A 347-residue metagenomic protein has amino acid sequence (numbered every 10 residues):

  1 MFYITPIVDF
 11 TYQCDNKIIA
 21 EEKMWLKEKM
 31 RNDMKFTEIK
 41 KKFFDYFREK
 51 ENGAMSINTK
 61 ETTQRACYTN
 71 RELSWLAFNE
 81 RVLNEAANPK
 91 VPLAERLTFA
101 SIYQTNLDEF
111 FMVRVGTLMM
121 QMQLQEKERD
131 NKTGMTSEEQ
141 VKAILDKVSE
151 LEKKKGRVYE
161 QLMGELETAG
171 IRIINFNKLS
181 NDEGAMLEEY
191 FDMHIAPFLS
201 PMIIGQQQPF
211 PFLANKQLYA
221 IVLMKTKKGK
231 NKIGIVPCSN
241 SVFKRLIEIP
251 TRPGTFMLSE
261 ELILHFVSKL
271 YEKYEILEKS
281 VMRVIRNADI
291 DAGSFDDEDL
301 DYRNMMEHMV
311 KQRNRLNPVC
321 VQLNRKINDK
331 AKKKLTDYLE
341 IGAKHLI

Functional and structural regions predicted by a protein language model:
M1, D9, K42-Y46, T98 (+2 more regions): Intrinsic disorder/low-structure terminal segments
F2-I4, M34-T37, R65-Y68, A100: Alpha-helical interaction segments
Y3-V8, D15-I19: Short terminal hydrophobic/aromatic SLiMs and anchors at protein ends
E22-W25, R31-A54, A169-R172, N177-K178 (+2 more regions): TRNA-binding/sensing appendages of the translation machinery
S56-I347: N-terminal non-catalytic structural scaffold regions of very large proteins
